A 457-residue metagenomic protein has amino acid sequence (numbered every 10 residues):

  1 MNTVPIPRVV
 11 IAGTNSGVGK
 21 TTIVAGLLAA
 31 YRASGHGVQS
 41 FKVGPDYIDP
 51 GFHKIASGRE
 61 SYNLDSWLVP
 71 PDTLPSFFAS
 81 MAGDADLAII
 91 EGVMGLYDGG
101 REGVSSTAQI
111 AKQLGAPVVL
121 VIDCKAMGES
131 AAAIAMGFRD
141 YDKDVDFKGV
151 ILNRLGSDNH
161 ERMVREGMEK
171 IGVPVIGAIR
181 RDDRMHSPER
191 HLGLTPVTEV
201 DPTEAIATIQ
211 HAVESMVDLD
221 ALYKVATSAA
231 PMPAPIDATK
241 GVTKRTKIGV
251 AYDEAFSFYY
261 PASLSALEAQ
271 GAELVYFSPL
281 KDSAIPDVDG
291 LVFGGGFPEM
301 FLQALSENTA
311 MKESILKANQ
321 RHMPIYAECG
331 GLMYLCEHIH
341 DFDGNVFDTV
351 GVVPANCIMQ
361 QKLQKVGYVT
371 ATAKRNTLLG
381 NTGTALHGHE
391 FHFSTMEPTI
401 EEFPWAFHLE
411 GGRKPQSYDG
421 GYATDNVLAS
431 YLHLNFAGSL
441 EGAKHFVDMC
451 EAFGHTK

Functional and structural regions predicted by a protein language model:
N2-L114, I122-G149, D158-R162: ATP-dependent carboxylate-amine ligase catalytic core
R8, H36-Q39, R245-K247, E273 (+1 more regions): Residues that mark the start of a beta-strand
F78-A79, M185-E199, D289-F293, G367-V369: Short, surface-exposed amphipathic charged segments that create phosphate/polyanion-binding patches used for binding
A111, V242-K244, F256-E268, E273 (+2 more regions): C-terminal and late-domain segments of enzyme folds
A116, V173, Q320-P324: A short helix->loop->beta-strand "cap" motif at the edges of active sites that frequently abuts
G128-K240: Internal gly/pro-rich beta-alpha loop/helix module that stabilizes soluble enzyme cofactors or their anionic handles
K244-Q320: Phosphate-binding active sites in nucleotide-utilizing proteins
L274, P298-L378: Cysteine-nucleophile active-site neighborhood
